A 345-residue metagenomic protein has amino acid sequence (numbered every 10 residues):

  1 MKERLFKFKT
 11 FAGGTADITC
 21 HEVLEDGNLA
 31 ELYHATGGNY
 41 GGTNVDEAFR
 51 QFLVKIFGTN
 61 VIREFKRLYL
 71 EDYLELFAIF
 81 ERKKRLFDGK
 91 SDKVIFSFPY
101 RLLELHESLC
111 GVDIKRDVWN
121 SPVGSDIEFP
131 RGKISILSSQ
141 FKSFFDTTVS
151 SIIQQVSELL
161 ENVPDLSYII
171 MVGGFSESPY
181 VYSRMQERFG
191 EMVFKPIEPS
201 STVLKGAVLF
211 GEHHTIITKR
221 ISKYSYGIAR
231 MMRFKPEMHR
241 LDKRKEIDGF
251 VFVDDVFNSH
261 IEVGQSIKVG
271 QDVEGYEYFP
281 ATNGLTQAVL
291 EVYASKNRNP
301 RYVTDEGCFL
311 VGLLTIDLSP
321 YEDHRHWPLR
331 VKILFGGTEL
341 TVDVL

Functional and structural regions predicted by a protein language model:
M1-E31, F49, R325-L345: Gly/Thr-rich phosphate-binding beta-strand-loop-beta motif of the actin/hexokinase/Hsp70
M1-F11, S201-T218: Conserved phosphate-binding catalytic cores of ATP/NTP-utilizing and phosphoryl-transfer enzymes
T15-A16, S176-Y180, V203, K235 (+2 more regions): Flexible loop/turn segments at secondary-structure boundaries
C20, L24-E25, G37-Q186, K235-H239 (+2 more regions): Gly/charged contiguous loops adjacent to phosphate- or pyrophosphate-bearing nucleotide/cofactor binding elements
A30-G38, I62-R63, G190-P196: Short beta-alpha connecting loops at secondary-structure transitions that line or flank enzyme active sites
N60-R63, F194-S200, I217-G227: Interdomain boundary/hinge elements
E104-T147, E158, I217-L345: Acidic low-complexity intrinsically disordered segments
S183-V208: Conserved phosphate-binding/catalytic loops in two-lobed NTP-binding clefts
